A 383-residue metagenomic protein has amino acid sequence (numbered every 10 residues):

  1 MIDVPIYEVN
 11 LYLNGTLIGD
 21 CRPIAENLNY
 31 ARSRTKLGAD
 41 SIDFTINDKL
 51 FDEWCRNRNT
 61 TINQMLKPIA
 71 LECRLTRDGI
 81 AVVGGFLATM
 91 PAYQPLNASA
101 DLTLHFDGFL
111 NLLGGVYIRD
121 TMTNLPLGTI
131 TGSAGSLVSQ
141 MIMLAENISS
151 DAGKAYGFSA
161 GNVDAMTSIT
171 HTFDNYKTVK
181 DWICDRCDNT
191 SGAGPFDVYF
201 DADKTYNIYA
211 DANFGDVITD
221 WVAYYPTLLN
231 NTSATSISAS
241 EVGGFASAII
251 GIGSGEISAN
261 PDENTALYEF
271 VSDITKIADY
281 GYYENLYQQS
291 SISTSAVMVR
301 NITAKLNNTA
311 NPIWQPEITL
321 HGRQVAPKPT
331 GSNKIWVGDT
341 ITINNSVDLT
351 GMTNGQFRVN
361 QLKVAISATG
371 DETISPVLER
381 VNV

Functional and structural regions predicted by a protein language model:
M1-G135: Beta-strand-rich assembly/attachment modules of structural machines
I2-N10, G15-T16, G215-H321, V325-V364: Acidic, small/polar-enriched beta strand-loop surface segments
R32-W54, S99-L112, G251, N311-P327 (+2 more regions): Oligomerization/assembly interface segments of phage tail-like spikes and tubes
D40, V83, A100-L102, K204 (+3 more regions): Envelope-exposed proteins and targeting segments
K49, M90-A92, D107-N111, D211-N213 (+3 more regions): Solvent-exposed coil/turn segments that connect beta secondary-structure elements in extracytoplasmic/periplasmic
R77-G79, T190, V347: Surface-exposed loop/turn motifs at beta-strand-loop junctions within extracellular Ig-like and Fibronectin type III
L96-V242: Charged- and aromatic-enriched interaction segments used to assemble and dock large macromolecular complexes
